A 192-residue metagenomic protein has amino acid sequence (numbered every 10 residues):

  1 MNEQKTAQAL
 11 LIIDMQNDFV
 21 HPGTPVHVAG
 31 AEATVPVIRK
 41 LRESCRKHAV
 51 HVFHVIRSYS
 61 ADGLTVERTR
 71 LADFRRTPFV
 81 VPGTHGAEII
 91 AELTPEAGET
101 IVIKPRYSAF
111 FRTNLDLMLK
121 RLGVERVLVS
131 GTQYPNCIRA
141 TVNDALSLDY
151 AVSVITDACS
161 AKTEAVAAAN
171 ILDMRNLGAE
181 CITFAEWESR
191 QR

Functional and structural regions predicted by a protein language model:
M1-A9, P36-H48, R70-R192: Active-site-adjacent betaalpha module
L10-M15: N-terminal nucleotide-binding beta1-loop-alpha1 segment
N17, A61, S160: Active-site micro-motifs of SAM-dependent methyltransferase domains
D18-P22: Short acidic, Gly/Ser-rich segments with clustered Asp/Glu that frequently serve as metal-coordination loops in enzyme
T24-A31, R76-P78: Short glycine-enriched, charge-decorated loop/helix-capping segments at active-site entrances that position
H51-S58, D62-G63, I155: Short beta-strand segments at enzyme active-site cores
A61-A72: Acidic, proline/glycine-rich short linear motifs
